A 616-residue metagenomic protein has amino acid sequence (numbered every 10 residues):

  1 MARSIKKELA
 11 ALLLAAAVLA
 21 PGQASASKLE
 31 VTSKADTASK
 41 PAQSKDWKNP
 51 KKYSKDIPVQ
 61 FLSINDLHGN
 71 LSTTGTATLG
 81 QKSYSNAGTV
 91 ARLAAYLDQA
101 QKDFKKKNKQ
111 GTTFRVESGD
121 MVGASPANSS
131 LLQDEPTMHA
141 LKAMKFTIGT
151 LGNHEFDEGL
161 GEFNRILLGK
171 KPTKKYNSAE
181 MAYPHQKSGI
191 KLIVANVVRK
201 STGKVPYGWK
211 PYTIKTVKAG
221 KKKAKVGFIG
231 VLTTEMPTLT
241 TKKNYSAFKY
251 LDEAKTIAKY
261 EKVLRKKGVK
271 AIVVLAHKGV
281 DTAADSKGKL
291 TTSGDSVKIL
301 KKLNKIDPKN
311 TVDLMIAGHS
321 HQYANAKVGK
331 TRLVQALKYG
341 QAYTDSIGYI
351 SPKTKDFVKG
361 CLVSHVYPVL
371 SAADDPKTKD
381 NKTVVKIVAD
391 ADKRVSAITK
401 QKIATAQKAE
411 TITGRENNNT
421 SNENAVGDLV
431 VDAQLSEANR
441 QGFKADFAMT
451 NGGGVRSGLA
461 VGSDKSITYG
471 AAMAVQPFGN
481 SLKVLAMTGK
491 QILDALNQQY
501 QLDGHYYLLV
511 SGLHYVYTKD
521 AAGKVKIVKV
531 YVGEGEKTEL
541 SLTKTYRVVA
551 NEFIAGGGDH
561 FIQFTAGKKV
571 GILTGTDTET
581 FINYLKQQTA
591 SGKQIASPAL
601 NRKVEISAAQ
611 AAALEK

Functional and structural regions predicted by a protein language model:
A2-S27: Sec-dependent N-terminal signal peptides of Gram-positive bacterial secreted proteins and lipoproteins
L29-T32, D36-V369, V426-L429, A433 (+4 more regions): Acidic, metal/ion-coordinating pockets
P41, W47-Q60, N70-T76, S83-Y84 (+8 more regions): Feature captures C-terminal
L79-K82, K170-G189, T282-K305, S371-S396 (+5 more regions): Surface-exposed intrinsically disordered loops and tails
A100-D103, E235, K267, L275 (+6 more regions): Change "in soluble alpha/beta enzymes" to "in soluble alpha/beta proteins
T238-T240, D345, P368-D380, T538 (+1 more regions): A short, polar/proline- and glycine-enriched secondary-structure boundary/capping micro-motif
K330, I412-N418, Q476-G479: Flexible glycine/proline-enriched surface loops and loop-helix/loop-strand junctions
F357, C361, A373-I467: Hard-cation-handling environments
